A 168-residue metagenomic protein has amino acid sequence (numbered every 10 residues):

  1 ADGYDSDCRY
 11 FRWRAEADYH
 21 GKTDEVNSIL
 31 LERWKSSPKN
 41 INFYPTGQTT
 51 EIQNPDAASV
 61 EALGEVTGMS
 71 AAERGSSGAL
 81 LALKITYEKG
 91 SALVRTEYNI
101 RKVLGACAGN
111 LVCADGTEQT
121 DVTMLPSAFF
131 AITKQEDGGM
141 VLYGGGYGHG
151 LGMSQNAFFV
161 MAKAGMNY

Functional and structural regions predicted by a protein language model:
A1-Y168: Conserved, single-site charged/polar hotspot
